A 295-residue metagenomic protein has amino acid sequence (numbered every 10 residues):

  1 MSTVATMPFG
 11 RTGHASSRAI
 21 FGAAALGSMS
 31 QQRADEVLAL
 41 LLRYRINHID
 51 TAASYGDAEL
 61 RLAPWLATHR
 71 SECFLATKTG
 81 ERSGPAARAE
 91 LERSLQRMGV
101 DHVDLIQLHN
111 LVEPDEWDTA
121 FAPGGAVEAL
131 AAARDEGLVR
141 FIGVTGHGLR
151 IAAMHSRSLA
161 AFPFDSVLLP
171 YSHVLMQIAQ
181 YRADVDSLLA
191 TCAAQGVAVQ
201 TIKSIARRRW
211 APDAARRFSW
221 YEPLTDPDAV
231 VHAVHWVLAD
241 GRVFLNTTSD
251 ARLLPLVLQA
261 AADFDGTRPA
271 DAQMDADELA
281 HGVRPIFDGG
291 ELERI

Functional and structural regions predicted by a protein language model:
M1-C73: N-terminal binding-site loop/beta-alpha segment at the start of enzyme catalytic domains that lines or forms
S2-M7, E59-R61, A87-R93, I151-H155 (+1 more regions): Alpha-helical scaffolding within the catalytic cores of extracellular/periplasmic polymer-degrading hydrolases
F9, F21, I49, L62 (+9 more regions): Conserved, mostly hydrophobic/aromatic
G10-G13, R43, A63-S71, E92-D101 (+3 more regions): Acidic (Asp/Glu)-rich catalytic clusters
M29-L42, G84-G99, L149-L159, D228-V234: Short, acidic/polar
D57, L111-I295: Beta/alpha (TIM)-barrel catalytic core signal, keyed to glycine-rich beta->alpha loops juxtaposed to Asp/Glu that bind
E72-S83, L105-H109, L169-Y171: A short, structured active-site edge motif that brings together acidic residues
L95-D118: Active-site groove signature of glycoside hydrolases
